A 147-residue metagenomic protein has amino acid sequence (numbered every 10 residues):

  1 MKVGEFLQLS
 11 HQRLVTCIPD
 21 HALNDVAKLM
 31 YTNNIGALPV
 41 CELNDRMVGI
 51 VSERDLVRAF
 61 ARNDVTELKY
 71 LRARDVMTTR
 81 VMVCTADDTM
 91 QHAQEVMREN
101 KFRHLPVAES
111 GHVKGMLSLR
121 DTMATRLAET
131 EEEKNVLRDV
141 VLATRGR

Functional and structural regions predicted by a protein language model:
M1-Q12, S52-T85, T89-R98, L119-R147: Tandem CBS (Bateman) regulatory domains
H11-L38, R46-M47, L56-T66: N-terminal first-folded block
T16-N34, V40-C41, V83-K101, A108: The conserved cystathionine-beta-synthase
N24, N44, R74-D75, G111 (+1 more regions): Residue-level signal for alpha-helical context at structural boundaries
M30-N33, L38-D55, M97, L105-T122: A glycine-centered beta-loop-beta connector
